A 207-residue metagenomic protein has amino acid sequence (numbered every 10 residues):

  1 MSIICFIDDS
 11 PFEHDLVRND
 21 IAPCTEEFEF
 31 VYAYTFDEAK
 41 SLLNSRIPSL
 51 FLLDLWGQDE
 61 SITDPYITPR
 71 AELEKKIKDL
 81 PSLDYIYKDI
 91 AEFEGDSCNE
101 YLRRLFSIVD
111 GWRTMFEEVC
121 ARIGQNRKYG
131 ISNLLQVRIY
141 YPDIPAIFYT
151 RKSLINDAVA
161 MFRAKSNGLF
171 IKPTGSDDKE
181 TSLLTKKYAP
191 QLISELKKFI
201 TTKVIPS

Functional and structural regions predicted by a protein language model:
S2-F12, V17-I21, Y32, A39 (+1 more regions): Conserved acidic segment of CheY-like receiver
D9, L53-A71, K75-K76, R122-I123: Residue immediately C-terminal to the conserved phosphorylatable aspartate in receiver
Y32-L50, D54, Q58-E60, P81-M115: Acidic, metal-coordinating helix/loop segments flanking the phosphotransfer/catalytic sites of two-component signaling
P69-R70, F162-F170: As written
D96-D143: Intrinsically disordered, low-complexity acidic Ser/Thr-rich regulatory segments
F148-Y149, K172: Hydrophobic/aromatic residues positioned on beta-strands within the core alpha/beta folds
K152-N156: Negatively charged, flexible loop motifs adjacent to catalytic sites in prokaryotic signal transduction proteins
L183-S207: CheY-like receiver
